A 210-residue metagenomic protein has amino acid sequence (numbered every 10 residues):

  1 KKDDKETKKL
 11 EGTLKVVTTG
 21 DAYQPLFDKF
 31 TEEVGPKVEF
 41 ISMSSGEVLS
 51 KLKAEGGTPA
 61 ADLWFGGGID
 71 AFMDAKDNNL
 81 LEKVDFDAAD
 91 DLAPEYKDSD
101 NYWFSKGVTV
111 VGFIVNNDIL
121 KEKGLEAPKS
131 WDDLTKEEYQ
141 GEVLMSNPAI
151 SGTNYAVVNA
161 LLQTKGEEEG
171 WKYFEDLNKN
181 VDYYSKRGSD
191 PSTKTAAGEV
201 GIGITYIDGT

Functional and structural regions predicted by a protein language model:
K1-K2: Sec-dependent N-terminal signal peptides of Gram-positive bacterial secreted proteins and lipoproteins
K5-E6, D118: Intrinsic disorder/low-complexity detector
T7-D74: Early extracytoplasmic/lumenal segment of secretory-pathway proteins
D21-Q24, P59-E199: Extracytoplasmic ligand-binding site segments that recognize negatively charged/polar headgroups
S44, D87-A88, D208: Residue-level "edge-of-site" marker
V200-T210: C-terminal lobe and pocket-closing loops of periplasmic/extracytoplasmic Venus-flytrap solute-binding proteins
